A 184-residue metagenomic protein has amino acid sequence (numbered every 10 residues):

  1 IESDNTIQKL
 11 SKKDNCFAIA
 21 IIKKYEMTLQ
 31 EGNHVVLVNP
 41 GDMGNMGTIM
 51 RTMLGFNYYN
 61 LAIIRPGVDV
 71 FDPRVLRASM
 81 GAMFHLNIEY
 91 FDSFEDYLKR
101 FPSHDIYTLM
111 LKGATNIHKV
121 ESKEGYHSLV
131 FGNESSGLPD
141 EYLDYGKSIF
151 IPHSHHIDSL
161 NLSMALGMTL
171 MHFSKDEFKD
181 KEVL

Functional and structural regions predicted by a protein language model:
I1, I19-I22, Y90, D105-M110 (+1 more regions): Short, hydrophobic beta-strand segments that form beta-sheet elements in well-ordered domains
I1-M43, S174-K175, K181-L184: Arg/Lys-rich RNA-binding interfaces used to dock onto structured RNA substrates
E2-D4, V38, I64-R65, N87 (+1 more regions): Short beta->alpha connector loops at strand-helix junctions that form conserved, small/polar/Pro-enriched
K9-D14, Y97-L98, I117-H118, D158-M164: Short, charged, surface-exposed secondary-structure boundary motifs
A18-A20, M50-F56, V68-F84, D140-L184: Structured adenosyl-cofactor binding patch, chiefly the S-adenosyl-L-methionine
I19-I21, V35-V36, A62, L129 (+1 more regions): Conserved beta-strand segments that form the floor/walls of ligand-binding pockets within enzyme and binding domains
E26-K112: RNA substrate-binding interface of SAM-dependent RNA methyltransferases
T108-D158: Active-site/ligand-binding-proximal alpha/beta "capping" segment
